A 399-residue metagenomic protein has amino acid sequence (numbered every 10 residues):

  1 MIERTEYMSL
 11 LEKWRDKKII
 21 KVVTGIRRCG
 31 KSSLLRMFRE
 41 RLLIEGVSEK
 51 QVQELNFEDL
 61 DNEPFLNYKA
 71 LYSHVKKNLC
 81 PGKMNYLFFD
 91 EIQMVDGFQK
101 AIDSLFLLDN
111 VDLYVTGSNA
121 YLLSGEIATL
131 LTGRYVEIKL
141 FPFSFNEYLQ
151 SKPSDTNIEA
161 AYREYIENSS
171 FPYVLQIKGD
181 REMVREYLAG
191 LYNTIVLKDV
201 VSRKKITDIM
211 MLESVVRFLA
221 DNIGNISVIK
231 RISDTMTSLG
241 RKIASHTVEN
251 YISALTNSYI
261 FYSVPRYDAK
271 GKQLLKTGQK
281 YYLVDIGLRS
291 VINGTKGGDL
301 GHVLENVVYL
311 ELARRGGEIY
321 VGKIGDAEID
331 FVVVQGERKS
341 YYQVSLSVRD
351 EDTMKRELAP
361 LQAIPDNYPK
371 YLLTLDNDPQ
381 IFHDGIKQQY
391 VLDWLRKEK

Functional and structural regions predicted by a protein language model:
I2-D16: Pre-Walker A adenine-sensing motif
V23: Hydrophobic anchor at the beta1->P-loop junction of P-loop NTPases
K31: Conserved lysine of the Walker
L34: Hydrophobic positions on the alpha1 helix immediately C-terminal to the Walker A/P-loop
Q53-K83: Short glycine-rich substrate-engagement loop in P-loop NTPases that contacts/grips substrate
S118-A120, S124-I226, Y259-Y262: Interdomain motor-coupling "hinge/lid" segment immediately C-terminal to the ATP-binding subdomain of NTP-driven enzymes
R181-K339: Accessory nucleic acid-recognition modules appended to NTPase machines
N377-K399: Domain-level recognition of nuclease-like catalytic cores that cleave nucleotide substrates
